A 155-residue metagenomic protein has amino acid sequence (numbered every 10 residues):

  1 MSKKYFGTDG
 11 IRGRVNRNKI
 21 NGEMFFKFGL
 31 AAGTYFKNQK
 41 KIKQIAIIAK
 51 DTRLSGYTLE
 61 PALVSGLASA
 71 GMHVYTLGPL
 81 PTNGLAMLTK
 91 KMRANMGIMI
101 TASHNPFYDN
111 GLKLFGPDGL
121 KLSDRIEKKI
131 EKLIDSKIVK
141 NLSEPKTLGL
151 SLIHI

Functional and structural regions predicted by a protein language model:
M1, F6, G10, F107-N110 (+2 more regions): Residue-level signal for pocket-adjacent positions within structured domains
M1-S65, S69-A70, M96, G149-L152: An N-terminal, well-structured beta->alpha segment
D9-I11, L85, I130: Bulky hydrophobic/aromatic "packing anchor" residues in well-ordered structure
R14, L112-I153: Gly/Ser/Thr-enriched, mixed-charge loops and adjacent short helices that form phosphate/oxyanion-binding elements
F26-T34, N83, M87, K128: Short, contiguous clusters of charged residues that form electrostatic/catalytic patches at enzyme active sites, used
K41-D118: Ferredoxin-reductase
